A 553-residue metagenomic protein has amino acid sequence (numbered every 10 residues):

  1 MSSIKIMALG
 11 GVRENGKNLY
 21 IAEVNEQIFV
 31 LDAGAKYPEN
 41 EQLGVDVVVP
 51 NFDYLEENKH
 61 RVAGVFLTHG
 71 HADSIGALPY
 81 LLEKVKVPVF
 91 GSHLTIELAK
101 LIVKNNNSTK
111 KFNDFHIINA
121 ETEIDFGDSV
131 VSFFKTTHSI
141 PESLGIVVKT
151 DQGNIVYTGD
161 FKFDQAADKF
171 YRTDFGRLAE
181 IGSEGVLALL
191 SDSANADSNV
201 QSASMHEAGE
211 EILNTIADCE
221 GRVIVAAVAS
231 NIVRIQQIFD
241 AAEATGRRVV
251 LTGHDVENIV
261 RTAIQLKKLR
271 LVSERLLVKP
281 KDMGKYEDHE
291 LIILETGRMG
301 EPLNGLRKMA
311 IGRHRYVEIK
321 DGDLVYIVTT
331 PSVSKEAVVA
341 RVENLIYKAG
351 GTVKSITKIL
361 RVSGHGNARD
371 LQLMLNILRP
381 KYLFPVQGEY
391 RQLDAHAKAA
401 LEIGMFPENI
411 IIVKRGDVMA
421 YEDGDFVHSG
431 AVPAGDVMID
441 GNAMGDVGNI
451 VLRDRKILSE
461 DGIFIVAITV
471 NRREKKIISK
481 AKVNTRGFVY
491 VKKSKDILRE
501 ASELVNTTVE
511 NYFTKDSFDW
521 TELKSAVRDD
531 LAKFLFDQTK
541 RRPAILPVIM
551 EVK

Functional and structural regions predicted by a protein language model:
M1-F66, H71-K285, N304-R315, A337-V338: His/Asp/Glu-rich metal-coordinating catalytic cores of metallo-dependent phosphodiesterases/hydrolases acting on
H60, S129, S183-E184, D288 (+4 more regions): Structured loop/turn residues at beta-strand edges in well-structured enzyme cores
P88, F384, L546: Short glycine-rich phosphate-binding loop at a beta-alpha junction
V103, A400, L535: Conserved hydrophobic residues forming the short capping helix/wall of the S-adenosyl-L-methionine
N119, K414, R541-I545: Short Gly/Ser/Thr- and Asp/Glu-enriched loop/turn motifs at secondary-structure junctions
D128, S143-G145, I463-I465, I545-P547: Broad gene-expression machinery/nucleic-acid interaction feature
D197-V328, S332-S517, K524: Hard-cation-handling environments
D516-K524, R528-K553: C-terminal tails and terminal domains of large nucleic-acid-associated and other macromolecular-machine proteins
